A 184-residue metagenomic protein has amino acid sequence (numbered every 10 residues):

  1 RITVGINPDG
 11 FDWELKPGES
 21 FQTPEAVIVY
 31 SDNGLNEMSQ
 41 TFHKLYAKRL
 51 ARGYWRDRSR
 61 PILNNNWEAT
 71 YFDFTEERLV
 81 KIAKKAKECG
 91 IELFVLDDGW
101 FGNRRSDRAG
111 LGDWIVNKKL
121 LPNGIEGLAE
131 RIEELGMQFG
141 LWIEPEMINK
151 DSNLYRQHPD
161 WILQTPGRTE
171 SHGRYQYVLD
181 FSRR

Functional and structural regions predicted by a protein language model:
R1-Y54, D73: Beta-strand-rich recognition/accessory modules
D57-R184: Aromatic-lined carbohydrate-binding/catalytic grooves of carbohydrate-active enzymes
